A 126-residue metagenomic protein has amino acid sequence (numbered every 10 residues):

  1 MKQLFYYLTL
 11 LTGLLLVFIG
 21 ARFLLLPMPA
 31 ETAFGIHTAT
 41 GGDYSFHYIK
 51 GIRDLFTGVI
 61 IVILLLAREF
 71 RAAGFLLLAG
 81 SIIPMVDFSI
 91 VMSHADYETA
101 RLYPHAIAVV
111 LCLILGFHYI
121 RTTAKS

Functional and structural regions predicted by a protein language model:
M1-L15: Cytosolic juxtamembrane helix and N-cap/initiation of the first transmembrane helix
M1-L4, G42-S45, L65-A72, D96-A100: Membrane-interfacial loop-to-transmembrane-helix junctions in polytopic alpha-helical membrane proteins
L15-F46, G51: Hydrophobic transmembrane helix segments
F18-I19, S81-S89: Aromatic-anchored segments of alpha-helical transmembrane domains
Y44-L65, A79-I82: Core segments of alpha-helical transmembrane spans in multipass integral membrane proteins
A67, V86-Y103, T122: Membrane-helix boundary connector in multi-pass membrane proteins
R71-A79: Membrane-interfacial loop-to-transmembrane alpha-helix junctions, especially the N-terminal start
V110-S126: Membrane-water interface at the C-terminal end of transmembrane alpha helices
